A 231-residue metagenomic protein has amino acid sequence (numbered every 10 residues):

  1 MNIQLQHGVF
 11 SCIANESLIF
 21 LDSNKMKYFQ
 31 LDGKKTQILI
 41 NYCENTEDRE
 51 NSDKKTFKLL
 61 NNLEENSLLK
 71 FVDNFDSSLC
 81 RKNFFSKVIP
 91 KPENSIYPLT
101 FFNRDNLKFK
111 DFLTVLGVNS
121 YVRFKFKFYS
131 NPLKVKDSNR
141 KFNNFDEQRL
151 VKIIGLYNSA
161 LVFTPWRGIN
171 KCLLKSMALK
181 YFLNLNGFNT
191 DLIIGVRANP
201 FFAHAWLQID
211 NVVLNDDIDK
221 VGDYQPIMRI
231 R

Functional and structural regions predicted by a protein language model:
M1-L21, M26: Long, low-complexity, charged/polar intrinsically disordered regions in eukaryotic proteins
S17-I19, Y28, D76-S77, V213: Hydrophobic residues embedded in beta-strands of well-ordered beta-sheets
K27, L31-V115, S120-R123, R231: Long, charge-rich, low-complexity alpha-helical segments
G33-Q37, I218-D223: A short, sequence-level motif marking secondary-structure junctions
P98-K171, K175, N184, Q208-I209 (+3 more regions): Secondary-structure boundary elements
N186-N199: Short, well-structured beta-strand/strand-turn elements
P200-H204: A short, glycine/Asx- and small/polar-enriched loop/turn that sits immediately N-terminal to a beta-strand
